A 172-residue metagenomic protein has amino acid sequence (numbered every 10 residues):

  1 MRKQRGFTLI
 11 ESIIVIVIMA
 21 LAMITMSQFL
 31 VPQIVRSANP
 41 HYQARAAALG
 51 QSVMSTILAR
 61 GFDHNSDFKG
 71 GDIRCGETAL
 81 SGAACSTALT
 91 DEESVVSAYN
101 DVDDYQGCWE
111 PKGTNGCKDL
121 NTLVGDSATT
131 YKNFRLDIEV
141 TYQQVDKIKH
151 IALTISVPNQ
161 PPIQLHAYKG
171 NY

Functional and structural regions predicted by a protein language model:
K3-Q51: Aliphatic-rich helix starts adjacent to a transmembrane/signal segment
A44-Y172: Low-complexity, Gly/Pro-rich coil/beta segments used as flexible assembly/activation regions
